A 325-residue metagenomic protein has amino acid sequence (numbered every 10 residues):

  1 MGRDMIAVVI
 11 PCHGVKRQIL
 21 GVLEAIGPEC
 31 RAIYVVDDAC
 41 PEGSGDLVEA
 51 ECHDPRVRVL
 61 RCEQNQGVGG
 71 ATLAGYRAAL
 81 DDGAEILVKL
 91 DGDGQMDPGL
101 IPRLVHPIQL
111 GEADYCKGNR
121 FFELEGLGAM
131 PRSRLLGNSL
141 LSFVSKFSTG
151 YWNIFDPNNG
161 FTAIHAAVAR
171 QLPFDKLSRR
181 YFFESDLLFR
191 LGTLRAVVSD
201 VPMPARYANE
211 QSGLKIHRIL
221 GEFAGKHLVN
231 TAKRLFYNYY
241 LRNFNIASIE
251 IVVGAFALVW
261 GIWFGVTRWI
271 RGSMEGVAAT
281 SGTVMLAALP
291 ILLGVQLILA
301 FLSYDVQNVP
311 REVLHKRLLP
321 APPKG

Functional and structural regions predicted by a protein language model:
G2, L177-S178, F182-G325: Hydrophobic helical membrane-anchoring modules
I6, R31, R56-R58: Short, conserved active-site loop motifs that form the nucleotide-linked donor/cofactor pocket
H13-P28: Short, well-formed alpha-helical segments that are part of the catalytic scaffolds of diverse glycosyltransferases
R17-G21, E42-E51: Acidic helix N-cap motif at the loop->helix transition within catalytic regions of sugar-transfer enzymes
L23, R31-C40, L60-C62: Short beta-strand/loop segment that forms part of the nucleotide-sugar
D37-D46, Q64, G94: A conserved acidic beta->alpha catalytic loop
C62-D81, I86, P98-Y181, Y207-R218: Acceptor/aglycone-binding surface of glycosyltransferases and processive sugar-polymer synthases
